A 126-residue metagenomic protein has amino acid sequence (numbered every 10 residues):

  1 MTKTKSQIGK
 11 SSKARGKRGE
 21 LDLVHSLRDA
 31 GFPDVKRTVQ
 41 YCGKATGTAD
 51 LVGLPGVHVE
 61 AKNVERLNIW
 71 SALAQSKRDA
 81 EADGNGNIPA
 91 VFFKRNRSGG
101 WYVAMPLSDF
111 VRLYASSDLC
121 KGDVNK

Functional and structural regions predicted by a protein language model:
M1-K126: Catalytic phosphate/metal-binding cores of nucleic-acid and nucleotide-processing enzymes, i.e., regions that mediate
